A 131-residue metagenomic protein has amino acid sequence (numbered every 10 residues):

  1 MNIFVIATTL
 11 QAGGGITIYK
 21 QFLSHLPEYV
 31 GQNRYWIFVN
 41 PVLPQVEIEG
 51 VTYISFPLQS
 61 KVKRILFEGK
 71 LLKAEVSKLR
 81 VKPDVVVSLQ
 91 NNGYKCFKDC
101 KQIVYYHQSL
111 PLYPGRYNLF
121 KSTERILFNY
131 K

Functional and structural regions predicted by a protein language model:
M1-F4: Extreme N-terminal starter segment of soluble prokaryotic enzymes
I6-K20: A short, glycine/small-residue-rich beta-strand->loop->alpha-helix junction that serves as a flexible
A7, V39, Y106: Short beta-strand/turn micro-motifs composed of small residues that flank or help shape donor/cofactor-binding pockets
T8, N91, Q108: Glycine-rich His-Gly loop
A12-G14, P44-E47, G93-K98, P111-P114: Short catalytic/ligand-binding loop motif for oxyanion handling, primarily in non-cytosolic enzymes, centered on
Y19-H25, Y29-N92: Active-site donor-binding segments of glycosyltransferases and PAPS-dependent sulfotransferases
L66-K70, P114-K131: Nucleotide-sugar donor phosphate/pyrophosphate-binding loop at the beta->alpha transition of glycosyltransferases
V85-V87, F97-F120: Active-site proximal beta-strand in glycosyltransferases
